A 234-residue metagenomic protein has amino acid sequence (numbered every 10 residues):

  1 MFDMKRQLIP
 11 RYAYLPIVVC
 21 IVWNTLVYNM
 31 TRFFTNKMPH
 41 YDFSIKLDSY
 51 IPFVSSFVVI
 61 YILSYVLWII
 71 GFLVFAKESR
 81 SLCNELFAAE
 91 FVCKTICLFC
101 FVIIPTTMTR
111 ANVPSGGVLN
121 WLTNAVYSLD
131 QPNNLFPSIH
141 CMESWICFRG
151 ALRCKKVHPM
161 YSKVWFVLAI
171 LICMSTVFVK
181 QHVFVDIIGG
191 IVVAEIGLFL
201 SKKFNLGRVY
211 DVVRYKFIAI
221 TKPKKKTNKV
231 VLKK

Functional and structural regions predicted by a protein language model:
M1-L67, P114, T123, K226-K234: N-terminal transmembrane-helix/juxtamembrane module of multi-pass inner/ER membrane proteins
V22, I60-L67, I139-E143, I188-V192: Membrane-embedded alpha-helical segments of multi-pass membrane proteins, especially the transmembrane helices
T25-L26, K94-V102, V167-F178: Aromatic-anchored segments of alpha-helical transmembrane domains
M30, F72, L98-F99, G150 (+2 more regions): Alpha-helical transmembrane segments of multipass membrane proteins
R32-K46, A76-M160, R208-K225, L232: Membrane-interface loops
I69-L73, C141-Y161, W165, I191-S201: Membrane-interfacial alpha-helical segments at the cytosolic side of multi-pass membrane proteins
A111, P132-F136, L171-F199: Interfacial helix-loop-helix junctions of multi-pass membrane proteins
